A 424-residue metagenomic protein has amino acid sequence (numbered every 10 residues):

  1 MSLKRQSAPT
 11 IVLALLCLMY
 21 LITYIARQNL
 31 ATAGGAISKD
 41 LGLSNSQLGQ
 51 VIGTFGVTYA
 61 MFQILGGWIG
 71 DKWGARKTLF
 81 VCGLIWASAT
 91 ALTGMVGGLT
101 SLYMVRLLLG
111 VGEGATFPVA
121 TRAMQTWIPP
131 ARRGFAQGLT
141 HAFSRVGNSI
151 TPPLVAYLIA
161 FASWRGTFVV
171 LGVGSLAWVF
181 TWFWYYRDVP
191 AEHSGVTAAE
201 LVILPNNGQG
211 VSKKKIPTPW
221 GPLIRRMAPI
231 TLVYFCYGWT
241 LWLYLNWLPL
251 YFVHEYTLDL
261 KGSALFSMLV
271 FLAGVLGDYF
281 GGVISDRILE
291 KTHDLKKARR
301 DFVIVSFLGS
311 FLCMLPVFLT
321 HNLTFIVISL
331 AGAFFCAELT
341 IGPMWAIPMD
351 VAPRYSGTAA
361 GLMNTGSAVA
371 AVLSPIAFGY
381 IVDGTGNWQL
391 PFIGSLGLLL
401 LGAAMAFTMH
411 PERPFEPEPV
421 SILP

Functional and structural regions predicted by a protein language model:
I11-N45, Y244-P249: Extracytoplasmic
Q28, G56-I64, G114, N148-S149 (+3 more regions): Residue-level signature of mid-helix packing/kink "hotspots" within the transmembrane helices of 12-pass Major
L30-A31, P222-G282, I341-W345, M349: Extracytoplasmic gate region of multi-pass secondary transporters
G42, G74, M95-S101, G112 (+4 more regions): Helix-breaking motifs and short loop linkers at transmembrane-helix boundaries and internal kinks in secondary membrane
M61-T100: Conserved MFS/SLC helix-loop-helix module at the cytosolic interface between two early adjacent transmembrane helices
K77-A91, K297-M314: Structural signature of the two symmetry-related core transmembrane helices
V105-R145: Cytoplasmic helix-loop-helix junction between adjacent transmembrane helices in 12-TM secondary transporters
T140-H193: Helix-loop-helix hairpin linking two adjacent transmembrane segments in secondary transporters
